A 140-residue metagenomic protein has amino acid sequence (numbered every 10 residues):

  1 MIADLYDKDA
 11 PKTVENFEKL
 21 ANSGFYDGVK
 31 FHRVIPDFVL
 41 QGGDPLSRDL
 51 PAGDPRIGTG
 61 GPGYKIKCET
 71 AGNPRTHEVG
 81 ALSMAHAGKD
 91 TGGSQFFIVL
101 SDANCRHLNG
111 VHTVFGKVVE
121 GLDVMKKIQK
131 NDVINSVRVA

Functional and structural regions predicted by a protein language model:
M1-A140: Cyclophilin-like peptidyl-prolyl cis-trans isomerases
